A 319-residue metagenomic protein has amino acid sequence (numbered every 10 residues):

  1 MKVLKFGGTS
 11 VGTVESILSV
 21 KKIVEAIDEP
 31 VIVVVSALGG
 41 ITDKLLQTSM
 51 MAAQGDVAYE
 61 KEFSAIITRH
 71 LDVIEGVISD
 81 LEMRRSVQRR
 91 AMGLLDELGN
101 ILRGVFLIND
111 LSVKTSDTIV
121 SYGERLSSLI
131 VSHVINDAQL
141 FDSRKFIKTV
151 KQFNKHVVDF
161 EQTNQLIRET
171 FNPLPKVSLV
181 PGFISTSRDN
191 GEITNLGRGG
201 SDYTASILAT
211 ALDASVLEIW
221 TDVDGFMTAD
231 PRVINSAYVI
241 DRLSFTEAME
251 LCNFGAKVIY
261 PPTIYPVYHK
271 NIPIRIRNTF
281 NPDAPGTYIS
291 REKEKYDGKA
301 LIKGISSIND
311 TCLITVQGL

Functional and structural regions predicted by a protein language model:
M1-I264: Nucleotide/pyrophosphate-binding catalytic subdomain
L38-G39, V223-G225, I274, N278-D283 (+1 more regions): Glycine-rich beta-alpha junction loops
G182, I274, I314-V316: Preference for bulky hydrophobic residues occupying beta-strand positions in well-ordered beta-sheet regions
L212, H269-K270, S307-T311: Short gly/pro-enriched beta-turn/loop segments at secondary-structure junctions
G255-P285: Conserved glycine-bearing catalytic or ligand-binding loops at nucleotide- and phosphate-handling centers of large
P285-L319: A conserved regulatory-domain signal marking ACT and ACT-like small-molecule sensing domains and adjacent regulatory
